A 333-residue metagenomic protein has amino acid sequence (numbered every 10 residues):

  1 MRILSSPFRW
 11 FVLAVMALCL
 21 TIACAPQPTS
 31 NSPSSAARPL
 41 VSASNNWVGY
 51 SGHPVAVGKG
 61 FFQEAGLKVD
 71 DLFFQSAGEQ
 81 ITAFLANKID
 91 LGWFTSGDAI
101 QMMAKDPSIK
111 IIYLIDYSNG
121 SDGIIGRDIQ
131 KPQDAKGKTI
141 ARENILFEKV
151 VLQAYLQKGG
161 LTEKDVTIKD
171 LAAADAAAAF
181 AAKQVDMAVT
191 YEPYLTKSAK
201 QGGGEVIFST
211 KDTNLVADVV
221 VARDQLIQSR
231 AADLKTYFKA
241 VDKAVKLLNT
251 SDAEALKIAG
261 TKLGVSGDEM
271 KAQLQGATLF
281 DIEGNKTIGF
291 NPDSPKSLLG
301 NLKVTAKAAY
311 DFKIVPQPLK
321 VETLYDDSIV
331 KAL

Functional and structural regions predicted by a protein language model:
M1-P39, L333: Short, low-complexity disordered leader/linker segments with a strong preference for bacterial N-terminal type II
N31-E163, T167-D170, D186-E192, E205-F208: Short, glycine-/small- and polar/acidic-enriched structural segments that line small-molecule recognition paths
N46, F73-A77, Y117, I145-K149 (+7 more regions): Solvent-exposed, acidic/flexible segments
S51-V55, K59-G60, T82-A86, I100 (+12 more regions): Solvent-exposed, polar/charged alpha-helical surfaces in well-ordered, non-transmembrane soluble domains, broadly
D70, G78, A272-F280, K320-A332: Short linear loop/turn motifs
D90, G97-D98, I168-K169, D175-G264: Pocket-lining segment of extracytoplasmic ligand-binding domains
S229-I314: Secondary-structure end/capping motifs
L302-L333: Conserved C-terminal helix/tail region of periplasmic/extracytoplasmic solute-binding proteins
